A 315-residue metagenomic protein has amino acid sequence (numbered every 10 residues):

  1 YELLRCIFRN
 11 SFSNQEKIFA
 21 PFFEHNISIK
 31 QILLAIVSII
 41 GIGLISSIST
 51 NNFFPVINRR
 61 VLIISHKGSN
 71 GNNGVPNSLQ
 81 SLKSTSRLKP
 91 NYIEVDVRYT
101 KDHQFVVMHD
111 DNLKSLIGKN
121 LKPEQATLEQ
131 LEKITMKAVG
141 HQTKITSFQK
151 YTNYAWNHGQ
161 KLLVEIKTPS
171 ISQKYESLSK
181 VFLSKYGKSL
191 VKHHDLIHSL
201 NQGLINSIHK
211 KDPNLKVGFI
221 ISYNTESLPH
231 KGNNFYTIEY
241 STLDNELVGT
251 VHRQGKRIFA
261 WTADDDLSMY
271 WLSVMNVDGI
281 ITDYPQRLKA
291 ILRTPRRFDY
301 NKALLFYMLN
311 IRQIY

Functional and structural regions predicted by a protein language model:
Y1-Y315: Phosphate-group recognition and catalysis centered on beta-loop-alpha active-site segments
